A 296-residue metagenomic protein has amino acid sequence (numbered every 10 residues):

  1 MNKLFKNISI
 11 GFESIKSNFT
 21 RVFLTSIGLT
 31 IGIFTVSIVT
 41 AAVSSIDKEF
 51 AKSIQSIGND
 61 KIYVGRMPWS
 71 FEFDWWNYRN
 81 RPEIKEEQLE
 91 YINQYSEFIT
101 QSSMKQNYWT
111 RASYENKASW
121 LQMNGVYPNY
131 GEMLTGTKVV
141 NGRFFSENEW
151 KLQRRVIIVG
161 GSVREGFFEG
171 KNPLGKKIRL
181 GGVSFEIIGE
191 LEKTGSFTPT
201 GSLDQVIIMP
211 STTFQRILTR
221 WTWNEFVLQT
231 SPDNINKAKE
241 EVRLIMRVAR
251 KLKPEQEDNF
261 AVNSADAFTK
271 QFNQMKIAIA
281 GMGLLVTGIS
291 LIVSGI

Functional and structural regions predicted by a protein language model:
M1-I33: N-terminal Sec/SRP start-transfer signal
L4, T25, L29, A42 (+5 more regions): Juxtamembrane alpha-helical signal-transduction segment immediately C-terminal to a transmembrane helix
S14, T35-A42, A280-I296: A hydrophobic alpha-helix feature that marks transmembrane segments and, especially, their cytosolic C-terminal ends
F34-P68: Alpha-helical transmembrane segments
A42, K239-V242, P254-T287: Peri-transmembrane interface segments
G65-R66, E83-F144, V262: Short amphipathic beta-strand/extended segments in non-transmembrane regions
E72-P82, S113-K117, E192-T194, L228-N236 (+1 more regions): Structural beta->alpha junctions
N129-F144, R154-P254: Mid-to-C-terminal secondary-structure elements that act as membrane-proximal/extracytoplasmic interface segments
